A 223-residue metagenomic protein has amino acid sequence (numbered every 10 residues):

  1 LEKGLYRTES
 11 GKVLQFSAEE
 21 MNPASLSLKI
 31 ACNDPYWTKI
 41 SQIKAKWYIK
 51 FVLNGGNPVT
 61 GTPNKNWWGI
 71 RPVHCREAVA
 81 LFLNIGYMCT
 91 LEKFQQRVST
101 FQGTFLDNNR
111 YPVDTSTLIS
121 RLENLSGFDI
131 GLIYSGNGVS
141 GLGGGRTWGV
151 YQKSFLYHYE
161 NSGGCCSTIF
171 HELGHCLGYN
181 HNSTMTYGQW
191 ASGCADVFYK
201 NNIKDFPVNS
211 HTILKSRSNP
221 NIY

Functional and structural regions predicted by a protein language model:
L1-C166, C176-Y223: Predominantly extracellular/secreted Zn2+-dependent metalloproteases
E172: Walker B catalytic acidic pair
